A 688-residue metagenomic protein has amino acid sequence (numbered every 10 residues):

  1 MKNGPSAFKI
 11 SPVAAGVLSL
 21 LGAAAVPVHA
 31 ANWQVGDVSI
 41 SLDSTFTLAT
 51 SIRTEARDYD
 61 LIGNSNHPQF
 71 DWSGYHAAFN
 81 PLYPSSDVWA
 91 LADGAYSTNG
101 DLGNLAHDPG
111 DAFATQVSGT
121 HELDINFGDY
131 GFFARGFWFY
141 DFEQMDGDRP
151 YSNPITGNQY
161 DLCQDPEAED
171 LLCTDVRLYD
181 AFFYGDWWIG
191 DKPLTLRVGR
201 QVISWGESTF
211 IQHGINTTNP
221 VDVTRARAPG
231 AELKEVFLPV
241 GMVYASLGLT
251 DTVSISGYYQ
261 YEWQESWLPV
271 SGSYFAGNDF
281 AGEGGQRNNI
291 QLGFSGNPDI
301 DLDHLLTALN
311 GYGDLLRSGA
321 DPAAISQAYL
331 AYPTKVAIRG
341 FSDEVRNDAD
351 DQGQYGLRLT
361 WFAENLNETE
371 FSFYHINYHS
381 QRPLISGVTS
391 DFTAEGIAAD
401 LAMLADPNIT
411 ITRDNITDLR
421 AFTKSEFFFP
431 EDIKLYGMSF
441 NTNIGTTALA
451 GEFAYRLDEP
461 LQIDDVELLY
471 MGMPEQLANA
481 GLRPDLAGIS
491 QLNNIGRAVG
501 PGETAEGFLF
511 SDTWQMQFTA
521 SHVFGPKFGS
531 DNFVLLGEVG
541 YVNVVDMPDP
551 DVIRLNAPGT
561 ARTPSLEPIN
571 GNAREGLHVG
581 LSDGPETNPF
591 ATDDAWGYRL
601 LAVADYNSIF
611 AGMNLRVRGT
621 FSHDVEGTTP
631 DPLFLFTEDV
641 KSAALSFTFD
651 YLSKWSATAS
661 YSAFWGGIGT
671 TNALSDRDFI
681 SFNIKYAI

Functional and structural regions predicted by a protein language model:
H29-L42, R53-R57, F113, L123-F132 (+9 more regions): Short loop/turn motifs that connect adjacent beta-strands in outer-membrane beta-barrel proteins
I40-L48, F132-A134, L194-V198, S254-G257 (+9 more regions): Transmembrane beta-strands of outer-membrane beta-barrel proteins
S41, S118-T120, D180-F182, M242 (+6 more regions): Membrane-embedded beta-strand positions in outer-membrane beta-barrel channels/transporters
L48-T54, W138-F142, R200-S204, Y259-E265 (+10 more regions): Transmembrane beta-strands of outer-membrane beta-barrel pores
D60-G103, M145-E167, N219-A228, S273-F341 (+4 more regions): Solvent-exposed loop segments that connect transmembrane elements
A112-A114, I376-Y378, P383, A450 (+2 more regions): Detector for outer-membrane/organellar transmembrane beta-barrel domains, recognizing the amphipathic beta-strand
G128-N288, G597-R599, T620, E626-G627 (+2 more regions): Outer membrane beta-barrel
D676-I688: Outer-membrane beta-barrel "beta-signal"
